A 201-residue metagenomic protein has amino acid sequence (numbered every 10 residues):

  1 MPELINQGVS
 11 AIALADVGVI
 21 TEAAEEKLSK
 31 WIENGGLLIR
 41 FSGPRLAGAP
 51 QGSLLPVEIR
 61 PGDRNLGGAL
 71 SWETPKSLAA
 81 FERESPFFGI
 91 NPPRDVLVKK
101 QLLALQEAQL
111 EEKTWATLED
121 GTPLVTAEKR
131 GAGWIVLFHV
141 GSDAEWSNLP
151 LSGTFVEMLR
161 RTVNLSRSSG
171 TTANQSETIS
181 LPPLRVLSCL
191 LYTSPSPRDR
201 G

Functional and structural regions predicted by a protein language model:
M1-S194, R198: N-linked glycosylation sequons
